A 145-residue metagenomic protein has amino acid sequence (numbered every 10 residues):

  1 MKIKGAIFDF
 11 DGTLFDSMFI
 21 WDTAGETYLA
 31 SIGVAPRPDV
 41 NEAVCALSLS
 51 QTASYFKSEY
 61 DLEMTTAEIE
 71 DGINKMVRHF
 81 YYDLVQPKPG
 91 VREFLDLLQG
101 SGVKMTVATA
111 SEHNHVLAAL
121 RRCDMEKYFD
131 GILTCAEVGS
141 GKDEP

Functional and structural regions predicted by a protein language model:
K2-S101: N-terminal helical cap/lid subdomain that shapes the substrate entry/recognition surface in HAD-like hydrolases
T13, S17, T109, T134: Ser/Thr-centric signal marking residues that sit in or immediately flank functional binding/regulatory motifs
L84, T106, E112-P145: Substrate-recognition "cap/lid" segment bordering the active-site pocket of phosphatases
